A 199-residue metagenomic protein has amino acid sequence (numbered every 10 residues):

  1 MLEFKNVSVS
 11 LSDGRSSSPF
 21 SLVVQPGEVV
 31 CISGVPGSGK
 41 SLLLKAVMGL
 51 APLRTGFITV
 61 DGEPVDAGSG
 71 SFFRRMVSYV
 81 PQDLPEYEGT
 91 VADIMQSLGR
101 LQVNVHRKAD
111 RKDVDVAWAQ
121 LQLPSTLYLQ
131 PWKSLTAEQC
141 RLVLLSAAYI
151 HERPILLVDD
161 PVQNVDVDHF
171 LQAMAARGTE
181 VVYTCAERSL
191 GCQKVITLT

Functional and structural regions predicted by a protein language model:
S33-V35: The feature captures the beta-strand-to-loop junction immediately N-terminal to the Walker
M48: Helix-to-loop junction immediately C-terminal to a conserved catalytic motif
G56-P64, F73: Conserved ABC transporter NBD signature motif
D83, E88-K108, D113: Q-loop/switch helix immediately C-terminal to the Walker
P131-T136: Conserved ABC ATPase signature
L144-S146: Hydrophobic anchor residue at the start of the ABC signature
I150-P154: A short, proline-enriched helix->beta-strand linker immediately N-terminal to the Walker B motif in ABC-type P-loop
L156-D160: Catalytic Walker B motif of ABC-type/P-loop ATPase nucleotide-binding domains
